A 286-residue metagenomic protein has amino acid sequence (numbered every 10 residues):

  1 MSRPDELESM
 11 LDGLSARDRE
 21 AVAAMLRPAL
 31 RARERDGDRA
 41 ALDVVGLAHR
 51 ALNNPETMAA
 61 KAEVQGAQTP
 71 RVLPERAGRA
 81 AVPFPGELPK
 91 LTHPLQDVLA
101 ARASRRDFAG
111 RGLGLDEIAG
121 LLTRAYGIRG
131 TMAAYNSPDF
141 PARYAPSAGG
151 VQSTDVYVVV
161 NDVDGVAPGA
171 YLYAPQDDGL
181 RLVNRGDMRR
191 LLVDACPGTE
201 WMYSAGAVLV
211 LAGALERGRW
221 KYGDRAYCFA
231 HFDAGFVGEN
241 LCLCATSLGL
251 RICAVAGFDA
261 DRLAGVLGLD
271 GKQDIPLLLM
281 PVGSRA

Functional and structural regions predicted by a protein language model:
S2-L211, L215-E216, A234, G257-A286: N-terminal accessory segments that position/regulate proteins before the catalytic core
R217-K221: Short acidic/His/Gly/Ser-rich catalytic and metal-binding motifs that mark active-site loops of diverse hydrolases
R225-D233: Short pre-catalytic strand/loop immediately N-terminal to key active-site residues, enriched for Gly-Thr
A234-C244: Long, well-ordered alpha-helical scaffolding segments within enzyme catalytic domains, especially pronounced
C242-R262: Glycine-rich phosphate/pyrophosphate-binding loops and their adjacent beta-strand/loop elements at enzyme active sites
